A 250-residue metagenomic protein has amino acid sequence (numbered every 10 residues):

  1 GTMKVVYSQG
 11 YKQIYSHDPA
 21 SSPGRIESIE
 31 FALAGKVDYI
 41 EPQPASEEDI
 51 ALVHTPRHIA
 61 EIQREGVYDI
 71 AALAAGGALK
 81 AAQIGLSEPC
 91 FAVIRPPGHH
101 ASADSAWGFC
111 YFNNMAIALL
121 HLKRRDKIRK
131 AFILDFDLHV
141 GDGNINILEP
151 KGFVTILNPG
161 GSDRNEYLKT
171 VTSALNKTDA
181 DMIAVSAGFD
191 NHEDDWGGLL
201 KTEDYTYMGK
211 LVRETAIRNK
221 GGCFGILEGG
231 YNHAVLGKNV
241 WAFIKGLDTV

Functional and structural regions predicted by a protein language model:
T2, G35, L52-V250: A general "terminal functional-core" signal
T2-E48: N-terminal low-complexity, Ser/Thr- and acidic-residue-enriched intrinsically disordered segments
